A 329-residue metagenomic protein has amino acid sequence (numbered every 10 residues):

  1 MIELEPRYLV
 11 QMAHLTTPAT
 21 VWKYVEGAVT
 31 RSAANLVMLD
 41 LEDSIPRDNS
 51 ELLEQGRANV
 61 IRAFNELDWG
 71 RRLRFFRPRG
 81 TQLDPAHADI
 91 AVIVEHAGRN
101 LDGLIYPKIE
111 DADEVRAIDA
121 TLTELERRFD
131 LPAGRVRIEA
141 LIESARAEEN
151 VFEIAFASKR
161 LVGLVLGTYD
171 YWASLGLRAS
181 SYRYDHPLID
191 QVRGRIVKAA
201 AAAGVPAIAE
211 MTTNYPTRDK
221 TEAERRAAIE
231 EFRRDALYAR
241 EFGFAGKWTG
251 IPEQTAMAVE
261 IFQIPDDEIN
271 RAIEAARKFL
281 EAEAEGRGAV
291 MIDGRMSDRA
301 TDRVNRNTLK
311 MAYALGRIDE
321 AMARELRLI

Functional and structural regions predicted by a protein language model:
M1-I329: Expand to "…catalyze enediolate/carbanion chemistry for C-C bond making/breaking, isomerization, decarboxylation
